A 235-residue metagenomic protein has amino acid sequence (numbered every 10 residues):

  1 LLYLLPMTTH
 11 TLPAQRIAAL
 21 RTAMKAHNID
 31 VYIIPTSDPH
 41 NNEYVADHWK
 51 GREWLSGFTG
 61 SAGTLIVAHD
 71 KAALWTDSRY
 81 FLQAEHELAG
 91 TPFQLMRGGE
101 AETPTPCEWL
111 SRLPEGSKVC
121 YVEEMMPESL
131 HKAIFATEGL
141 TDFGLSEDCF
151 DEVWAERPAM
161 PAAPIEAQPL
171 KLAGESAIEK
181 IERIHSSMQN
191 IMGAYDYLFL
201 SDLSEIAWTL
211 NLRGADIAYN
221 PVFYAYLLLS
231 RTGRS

Functional and structural regions predicted by a protein language model:
L2-S235: Terminal domain-start leader segments
